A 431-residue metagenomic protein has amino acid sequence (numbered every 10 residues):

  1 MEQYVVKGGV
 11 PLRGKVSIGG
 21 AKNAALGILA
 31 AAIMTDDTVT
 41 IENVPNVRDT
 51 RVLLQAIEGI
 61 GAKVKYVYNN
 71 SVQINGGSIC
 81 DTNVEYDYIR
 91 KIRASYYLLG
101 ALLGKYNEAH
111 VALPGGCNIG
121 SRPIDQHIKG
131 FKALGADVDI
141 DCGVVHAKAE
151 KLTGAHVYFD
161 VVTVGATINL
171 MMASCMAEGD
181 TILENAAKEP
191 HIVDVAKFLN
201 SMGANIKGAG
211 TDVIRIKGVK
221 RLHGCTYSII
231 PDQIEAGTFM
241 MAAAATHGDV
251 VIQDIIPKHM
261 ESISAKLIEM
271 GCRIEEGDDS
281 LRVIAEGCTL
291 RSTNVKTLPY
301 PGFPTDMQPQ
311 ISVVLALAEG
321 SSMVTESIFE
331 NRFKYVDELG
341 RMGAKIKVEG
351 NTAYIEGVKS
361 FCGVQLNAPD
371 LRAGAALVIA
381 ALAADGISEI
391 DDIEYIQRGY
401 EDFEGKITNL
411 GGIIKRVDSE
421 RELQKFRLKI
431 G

Functional and structural regions predicted by a protein language model:
M1-G431: Short, structured segments at the rim of ligand-binding sites
